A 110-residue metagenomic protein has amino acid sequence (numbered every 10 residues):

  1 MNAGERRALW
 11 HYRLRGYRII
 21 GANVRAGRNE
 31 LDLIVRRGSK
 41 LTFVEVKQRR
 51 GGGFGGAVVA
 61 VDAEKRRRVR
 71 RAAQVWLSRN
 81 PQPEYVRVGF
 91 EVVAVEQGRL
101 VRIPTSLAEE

Functional and structural regions predicted by a protein language model:
M1-A22: Acidic-basic catalytic patches of nuclease active cores, encompassing PD-(D/E)XK and other metal-cofactor nuclease
V24, Q48, V95: Active-site loop/turn elements of alpha/beta-hydrolase fold enzymes, especially the short glycine-/histidine-rich
A26-N29: Short acidic/glycine-enriched loop/turn segments that link adjacent beta-strands
L31-A57, V61, V69: Conserved catalytic cores of phosphodiester-cleaving nucleases, focusing on short active-site segments
F54-E84: Mid-chain, well-packed structural core segment of small domains
R79-E110: Domain-level recognition of nuclease-like catalytic cores that cleave nucleotide substrates
